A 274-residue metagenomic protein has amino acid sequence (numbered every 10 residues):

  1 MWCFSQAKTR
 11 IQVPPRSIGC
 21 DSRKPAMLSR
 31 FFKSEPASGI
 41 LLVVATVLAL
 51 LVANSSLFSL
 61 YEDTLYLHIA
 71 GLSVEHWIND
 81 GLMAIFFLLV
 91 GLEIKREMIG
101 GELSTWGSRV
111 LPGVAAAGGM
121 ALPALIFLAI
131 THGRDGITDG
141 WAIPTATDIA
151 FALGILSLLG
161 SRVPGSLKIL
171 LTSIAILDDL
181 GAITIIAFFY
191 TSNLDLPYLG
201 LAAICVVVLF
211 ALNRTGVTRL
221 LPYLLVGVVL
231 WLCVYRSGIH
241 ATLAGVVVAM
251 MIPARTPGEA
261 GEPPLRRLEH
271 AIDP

Functional and structural regions predicted by a protein language model:
A26-S29, L89-S104, L153-P164, V207-T218 (+2 more regions): C-terminal ends of transmembrane helices
L28-S34, N213-T215, R219-V229, C233-R236 (+1 more regions): Predominantly late transmembrane helices and immediately cytosolic-facing juxtamembrane segments
T46-L60: Alpha-helical transmembrane segments of multi-pass membrane proteins
H76-F87, G136-A150, T191-I204, H240-V246: Structural signature of hydrophobic alpha-helical transmembrane segments
M98-L125, D195-L196, G200-I204: Entry/N-cap segments of selected transmembrane alpha helices and their immediately preceding amphipathic helices
W106-V114, R134-A146, V163-S173, P263: The feature identifies polytopic integral membrane transport proteins across all domains of life
L122-P123, P144-L170, L177-T184: Short helical (or helix-break) motifs at transmembrane helix termini and adjacent helical loops in multi-pass membrane
